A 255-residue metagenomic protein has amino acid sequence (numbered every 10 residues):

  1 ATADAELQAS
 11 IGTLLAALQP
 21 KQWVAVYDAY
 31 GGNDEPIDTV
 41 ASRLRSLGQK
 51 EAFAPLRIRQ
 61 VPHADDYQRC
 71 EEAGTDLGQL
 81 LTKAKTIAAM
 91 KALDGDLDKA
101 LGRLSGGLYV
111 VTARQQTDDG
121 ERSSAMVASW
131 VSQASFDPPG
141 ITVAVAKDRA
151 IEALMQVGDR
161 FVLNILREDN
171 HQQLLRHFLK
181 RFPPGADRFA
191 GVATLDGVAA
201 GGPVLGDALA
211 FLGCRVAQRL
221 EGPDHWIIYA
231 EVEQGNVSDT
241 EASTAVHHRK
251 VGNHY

Functional and structural regions predicted by a protein language model:
A1-A89: FMN-binding flavodoxin-like domain, especially the glycine-rich phosphate-binding loop
K85-Y255: Basic, polyanion-binding surface patches
